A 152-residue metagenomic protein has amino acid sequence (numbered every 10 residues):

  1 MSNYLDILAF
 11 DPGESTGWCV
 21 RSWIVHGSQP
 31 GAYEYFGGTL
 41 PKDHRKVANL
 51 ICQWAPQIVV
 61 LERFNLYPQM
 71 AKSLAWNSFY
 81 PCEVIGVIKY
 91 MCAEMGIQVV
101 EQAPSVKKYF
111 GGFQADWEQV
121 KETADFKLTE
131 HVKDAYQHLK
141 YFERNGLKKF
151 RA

Functional and structural regions predicted by a protein language model:
M1-A152: Phosphate- and other anionic-substrate recognition elements at nucleic-acid/protein interfaces
